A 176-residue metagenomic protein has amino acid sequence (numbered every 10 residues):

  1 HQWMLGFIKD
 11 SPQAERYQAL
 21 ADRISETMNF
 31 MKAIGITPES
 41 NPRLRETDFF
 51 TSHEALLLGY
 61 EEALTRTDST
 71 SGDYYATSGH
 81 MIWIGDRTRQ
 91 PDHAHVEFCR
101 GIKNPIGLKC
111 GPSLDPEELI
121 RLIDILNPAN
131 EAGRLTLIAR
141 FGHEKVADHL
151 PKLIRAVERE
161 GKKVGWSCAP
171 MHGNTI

Functional and structural regions predicted by a protein language model:
H1-G142: Active-site-facing alpha/beta catalytic cores
L119-L122, P128, R134-C168, H172-I176: Non-transmembrane, aqueous-exposed alpha-helical and coiled segments at domain scale
